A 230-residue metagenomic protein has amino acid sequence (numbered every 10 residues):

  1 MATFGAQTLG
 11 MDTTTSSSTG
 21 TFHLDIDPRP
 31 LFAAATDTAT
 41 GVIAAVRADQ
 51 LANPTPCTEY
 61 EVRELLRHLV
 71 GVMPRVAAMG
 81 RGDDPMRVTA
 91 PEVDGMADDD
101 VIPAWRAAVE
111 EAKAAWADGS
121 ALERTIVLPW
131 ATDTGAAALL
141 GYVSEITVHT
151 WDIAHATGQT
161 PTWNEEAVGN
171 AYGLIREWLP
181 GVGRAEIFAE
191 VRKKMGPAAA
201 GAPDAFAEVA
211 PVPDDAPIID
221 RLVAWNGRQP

Functional and structural regions predicted by a protein language model:
A2-L31, A35-T38, A45-T58, A78-A90 (+3 more regions): Structured surface interface patches that mediate subunit assembly and partner/cofactor docking
L65: Extended, alpha-helix-rich binding/interface surfaces that flank or overlap catalytic cores and mediate recognition
H68-L69: Glycine-rich loop at the start of a catalytic domain that most often binds anionic cofactors/ligands
M73: Arg/Lys-rich, alpha-helical DNA-contact motif
E111-E123: Helical hydrophobic small-molecule/effector-binding pocket
